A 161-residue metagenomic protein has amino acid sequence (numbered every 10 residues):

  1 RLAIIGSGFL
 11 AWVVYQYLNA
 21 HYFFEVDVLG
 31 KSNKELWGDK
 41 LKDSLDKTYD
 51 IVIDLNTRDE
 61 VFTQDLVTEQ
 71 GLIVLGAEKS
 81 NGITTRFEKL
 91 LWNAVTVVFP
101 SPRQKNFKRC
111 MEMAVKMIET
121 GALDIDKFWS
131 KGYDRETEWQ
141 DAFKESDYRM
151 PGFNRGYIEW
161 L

Functional and structural regions predicted by a protein language model:
R1-D43: Mid-domain Rossmann-like dinucleotide-binding core that forms the NAD(H)/NADP(H) cofactor-binding site
A3, S7, V13, K108-L161: C-terminal hydrophobic helical "lid"/dimerization subdomain of Rossmann-like NAD(P)H-dependent oxidoreductases
I5, L29, I53-N56, L75-G76: Replace "UDP/GDP/ADP/TDP-sugars" with "nucleotide-sugars
Y22-E25, T48, E69, D124 (+1 more regions): Short loop/turn motifs at secondary-structure junctions
G38-D39, Y49, Q70, A94: Short, well-ordered alpha-helix to beta-strand connector turns
S44-V52: A short acidic, Gly/Pro-enriched loop at the edge of an enzyme's catalytic core that lines a small-molecule cofactor
N56-A122, W160-L161: Glycine-rich phosphate-binding loop and adjacent beta-alpha segment of Rossmann(oid) nucleotide-cofactor-binding
